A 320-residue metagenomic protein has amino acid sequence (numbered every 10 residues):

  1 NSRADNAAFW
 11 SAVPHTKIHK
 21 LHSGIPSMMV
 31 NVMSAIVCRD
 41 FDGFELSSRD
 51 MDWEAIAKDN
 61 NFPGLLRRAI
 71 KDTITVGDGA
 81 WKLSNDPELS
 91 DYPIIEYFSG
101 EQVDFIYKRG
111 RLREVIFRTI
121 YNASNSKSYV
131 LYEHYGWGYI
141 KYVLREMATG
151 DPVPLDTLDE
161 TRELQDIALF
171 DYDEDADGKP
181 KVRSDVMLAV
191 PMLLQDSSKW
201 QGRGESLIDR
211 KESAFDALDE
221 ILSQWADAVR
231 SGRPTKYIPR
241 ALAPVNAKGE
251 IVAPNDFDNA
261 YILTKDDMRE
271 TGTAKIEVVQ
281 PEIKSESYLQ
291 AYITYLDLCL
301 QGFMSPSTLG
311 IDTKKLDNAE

Functional and structural regions predicted by a protein language model:
N1-R113: Extended, helix-rich architectural segments
S2-R3, L46, I74, V130 (+3 more regions): Intrinsically disordered, low-complexity regions enriched in Ser/Pro/Gly/Gln/His and often acidic
S11, E54-K58, G64, R68 (+8 more regions): Polar/charged alpha-helical tracts
S11, S23, N60, I74 (+10 more regions): Compositionally biased, intrinsically disordered/low-complexity regions enriched for serine, proline and threonine
I70-T75, N122-A123, A226-R230, A253: A general structural signal for short secondary-structure junctions and capping/turn motifs
T73-T75, A80-E205: Extended, regular secondary-structure scaffolds
A168-A319: Extended, charged amphipathic alpha-helical segments
